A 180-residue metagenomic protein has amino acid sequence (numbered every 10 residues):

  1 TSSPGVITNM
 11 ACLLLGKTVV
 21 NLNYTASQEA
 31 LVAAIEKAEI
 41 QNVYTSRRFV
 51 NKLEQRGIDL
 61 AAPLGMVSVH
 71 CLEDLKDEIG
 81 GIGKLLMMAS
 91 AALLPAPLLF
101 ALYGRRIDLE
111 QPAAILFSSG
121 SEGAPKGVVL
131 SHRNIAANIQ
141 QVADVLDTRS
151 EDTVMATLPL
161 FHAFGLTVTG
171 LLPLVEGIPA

Functional and structural regions predicted by a protein language model:
T1-A26, T157-P159: Conserved AMP-binding/adenylate-forming
T8, S131, L166: Motif I (Walker A/P-loop) of helicase-class P-loop NTPases
N9, V128, G170: Short glycine/serine-rich donor-binding loops of glycosyltransferases
N9-G16, E36-K37, H162, L174-V175: Short hydrophobic alpha-helices that are characteristic scaffold elements of the AMP-binding
L14-M88, L102: Structural core segment of the AMP-binding/adenylate-forming
V69-F117, A124, N138, D144-T153: Conserved pre-ATP/AMP-binding loop-to-beta segment of ANL
A136-T153, F161-A180: Conserved AMP-binding/adenylation subdomain of ANL enzymes
